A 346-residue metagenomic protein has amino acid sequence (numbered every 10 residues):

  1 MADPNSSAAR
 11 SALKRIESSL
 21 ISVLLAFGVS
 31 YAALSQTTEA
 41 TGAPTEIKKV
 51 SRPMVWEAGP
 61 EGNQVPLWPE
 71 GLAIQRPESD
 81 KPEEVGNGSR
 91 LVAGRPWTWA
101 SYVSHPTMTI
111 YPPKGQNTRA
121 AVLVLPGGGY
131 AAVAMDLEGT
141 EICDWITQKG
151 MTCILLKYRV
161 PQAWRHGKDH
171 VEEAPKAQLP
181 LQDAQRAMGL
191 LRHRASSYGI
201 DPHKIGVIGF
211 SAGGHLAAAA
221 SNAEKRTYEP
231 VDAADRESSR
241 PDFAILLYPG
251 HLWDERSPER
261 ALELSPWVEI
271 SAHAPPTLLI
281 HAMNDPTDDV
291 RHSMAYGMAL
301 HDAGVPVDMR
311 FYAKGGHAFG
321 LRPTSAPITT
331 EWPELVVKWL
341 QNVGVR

Functional and structural regions predicted by a protein language model:
E46-G115: N-terminal cap/lid segment of alpha/beta-hydrolase-fold proteins
R119-G127: Short beta-strand element of the alpha/beta-hydrolase
G129-E138, L155-L179, A223-K225, E255-R256 (+1 more regions): Cap/lid segment of the alpha/beta-hydrolase catalytic domain
D136-I154: Short amphipathic alpha-helix adjacent to the substrate-entry channel of hydrolases
Q182-P266, A272: Primarily recognizes the serine-hydrolase "nucleophile elbow" in alpha/beta-hydrolase and SGNH/GDSL folds
L279-H281, D285: Short beta-strand/loop motif that positions the catalytic acidic residue of the alpha/beta-hydrolase fold
T287-H292: Conserved alpha/beta-hydrolase "acid-adjacent" motif
M294-G297, H301-R346: C-terminal catalytic histidine-bearing segment of alpha/beta-hydrolase fold enzymes
